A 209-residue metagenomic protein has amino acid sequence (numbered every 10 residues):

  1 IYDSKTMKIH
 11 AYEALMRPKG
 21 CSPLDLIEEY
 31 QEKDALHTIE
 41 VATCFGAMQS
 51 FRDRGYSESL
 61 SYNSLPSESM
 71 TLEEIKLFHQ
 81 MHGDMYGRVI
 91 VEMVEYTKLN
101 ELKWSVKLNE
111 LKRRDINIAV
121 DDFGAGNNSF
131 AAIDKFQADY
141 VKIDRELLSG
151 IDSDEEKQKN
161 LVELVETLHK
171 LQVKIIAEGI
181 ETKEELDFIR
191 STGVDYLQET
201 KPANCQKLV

Functional and structural regions predicted by a protein language model:
D3-K8, R17-K19, S50, L65-P66 (+2 more regions): EAL-family c-di-GMP phosphodiesterase catalytic domain
H10-E13, D25, R88: Short beta-strand edge/capping elements of PAS-family sensory modules
P18-Q31, N204: A short, polar/charged loop-to-alpha-helix boundary motif
K33-H37, D154-K157: Flexible, glycine- and charge-enriched loops at secondary-structure boundaries
H37-V106, G179: Catalytic core of bacterial c-di-GMP phosphodiesterases, primarily the EAL and HD-GYP domains, capturing alpha-helical
T43, A47, E74-M81, K103-L111 (+3 more regions): A general structural detector for well-ordered alpha-helical segments in enzyme core domains, enriched
Y56, M85, R114, K170-L171: Helix C-cap/helix->beta junction micro-motif
